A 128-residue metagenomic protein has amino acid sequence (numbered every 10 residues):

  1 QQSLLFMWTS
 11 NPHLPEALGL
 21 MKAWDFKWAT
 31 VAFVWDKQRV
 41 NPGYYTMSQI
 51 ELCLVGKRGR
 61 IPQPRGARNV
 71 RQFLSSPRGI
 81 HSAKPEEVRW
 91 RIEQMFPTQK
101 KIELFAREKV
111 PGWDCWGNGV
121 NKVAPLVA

Functional and structural regions predicted by a protein language model:
Q1-M7, N11-A128: Class I S-adenosyl-L-methionine
